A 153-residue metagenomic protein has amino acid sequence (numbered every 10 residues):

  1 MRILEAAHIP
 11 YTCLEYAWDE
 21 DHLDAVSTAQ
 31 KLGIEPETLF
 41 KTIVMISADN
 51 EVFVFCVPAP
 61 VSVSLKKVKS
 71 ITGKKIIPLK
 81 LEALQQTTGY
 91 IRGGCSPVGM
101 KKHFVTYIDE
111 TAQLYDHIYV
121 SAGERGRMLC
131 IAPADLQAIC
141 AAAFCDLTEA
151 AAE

Functional and structural regions predicted by a protein language model:
M1-E153: Extended, low-hydrophobicity, polar/charged segments
